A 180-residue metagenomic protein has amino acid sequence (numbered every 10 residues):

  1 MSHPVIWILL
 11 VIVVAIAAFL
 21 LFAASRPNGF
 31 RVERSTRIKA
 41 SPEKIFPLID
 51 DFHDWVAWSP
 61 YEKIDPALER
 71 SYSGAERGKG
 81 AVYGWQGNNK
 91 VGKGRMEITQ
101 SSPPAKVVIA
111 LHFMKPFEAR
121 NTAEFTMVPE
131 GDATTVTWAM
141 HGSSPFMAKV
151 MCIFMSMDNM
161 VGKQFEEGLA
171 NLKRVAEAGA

Functional and structural regions predicted by a protein language model:
H3-K79, A180: Hydrophobic ligand-binding cavity/cleft-lining segments
S25, I38-A40, N89, S102 (+1 more regions): A generic beta-sheet turn/junction motif
N28, K90, K115-A119: Short glycine/serine/proline-enriched coil/turn segments at secondary-structure junctions
Y72-E76, M96-S101: Short, exposed beta-strand/loop patches in secreted or surface proteins that constitute
G78-G80, K93, T122: Extracytoplasmic
A81-N88, V108-M114: Short beta-strand segments that buttress and anchor functional surface loops
E97-Q100, K106-E167, L172-R174: Beta-strand/loop substructures that line and gate deep hydrophobic ligand-binding cavities in soluble
R174-A180: Generic C-terminal helix-cap and adjacent flexible tail
